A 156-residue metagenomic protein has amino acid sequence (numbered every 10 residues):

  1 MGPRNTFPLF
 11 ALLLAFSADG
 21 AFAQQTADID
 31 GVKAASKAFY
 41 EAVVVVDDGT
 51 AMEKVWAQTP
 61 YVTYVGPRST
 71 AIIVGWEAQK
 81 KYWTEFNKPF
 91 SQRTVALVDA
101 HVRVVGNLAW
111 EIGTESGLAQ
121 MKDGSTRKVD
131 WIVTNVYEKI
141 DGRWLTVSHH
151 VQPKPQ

Functional and structural regions predicted by a protein language model:
M1-L9: Bacterial N-terminal signal peptides that target proteins for export
P8-D19: Bacterial N-terminal signal peptides
G20-V55: Short, low-complexity N-terminal intrinsically disordered segments enriched in polar/charged residues
T26-A27, K154-Q156: Generic C-terminal helix-cap and adjacent flexible tail
I29-G31, G49-V104, T114, K128-V129: A solvent-exposed, acidic/Ser-Thr-rich amphipathic alpha-helical stretch
V102-A109, K122-S125, Y137-R143: A short, structured loop/turn motif at beta-sheet edges
W110, D130-P155: Short beta-strand edge/turn micro-motifs at domain boundaries
G113-Q120: Generic short beta-strand segments
